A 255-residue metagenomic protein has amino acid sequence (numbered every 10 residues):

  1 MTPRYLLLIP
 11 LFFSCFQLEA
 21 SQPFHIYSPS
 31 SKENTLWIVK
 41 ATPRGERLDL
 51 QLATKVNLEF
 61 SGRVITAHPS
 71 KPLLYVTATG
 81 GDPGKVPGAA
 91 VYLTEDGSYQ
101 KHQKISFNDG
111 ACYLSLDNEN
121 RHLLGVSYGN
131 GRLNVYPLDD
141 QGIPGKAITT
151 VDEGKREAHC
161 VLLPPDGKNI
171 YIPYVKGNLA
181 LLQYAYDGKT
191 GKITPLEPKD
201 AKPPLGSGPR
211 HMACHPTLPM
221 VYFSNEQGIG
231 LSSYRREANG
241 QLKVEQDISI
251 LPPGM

Functional and structural regions predicted by a protein language model:
M1-P23: Bacterial Sec-dependent N-terminal signal peptides
S21-P43, L50: An edge-strand/N-cap motif at the start of beta-rich repeat modules
E33-N34, R44, T79-G84, G129-R132 (+2 more regions): Short glycine/acidic-enriched loop and turn motifs that connect beta-strands
V39-R47, V91-S98, Y136-I143, Y184-I193 (+1 more regions): Short loop/turn segments immediately following beta-strands, especially the blade-tip and inter-blade linker loops
Q51-N57, Q100-I105, K146-D152, L196-P203 (+1 more regions): A short beta-strand motif characteristic of beta-propeller blades
E59-S70, P83, F107-H122, D152-N169 (+2 more regions): Beta-rich, blade/repeat-based domains predominating in secreted/periplasmic proteins but also intracellular
I170-I229: Loop-centered beta-sheet repeat module
